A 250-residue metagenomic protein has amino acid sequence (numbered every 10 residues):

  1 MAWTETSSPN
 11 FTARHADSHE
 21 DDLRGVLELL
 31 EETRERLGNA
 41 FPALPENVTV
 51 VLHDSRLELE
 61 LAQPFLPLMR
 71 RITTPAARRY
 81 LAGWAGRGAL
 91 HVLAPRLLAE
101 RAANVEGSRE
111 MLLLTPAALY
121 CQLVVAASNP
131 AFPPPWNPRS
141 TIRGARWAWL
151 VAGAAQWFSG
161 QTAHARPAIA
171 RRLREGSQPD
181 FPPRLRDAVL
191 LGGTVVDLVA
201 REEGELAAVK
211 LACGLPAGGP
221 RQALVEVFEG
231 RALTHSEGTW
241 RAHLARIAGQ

Functional and structural regions predicted by a protein language model:
T4-D22, E100: Acidic/histidine-rich, surface-exposed loop or edge segments in extracytoplasmic proteins
D17-E31, E106-T115, A145, W149 (+4 more regions): Soluble non-cytosolic domains of exported or imported proteins
S18-T74, L113, V124: Zn2+-dependent metallopeptidase catalytic core
R34-F41, L119-Y120, V124-F132, F158-T162 (+4 more regions): Sec/Tat-exported extracytoplasmic proteins
L37-H53, A131-N137, A170, A207-G214: Surface-exposed patches in mature extracellular/periplasmic domains of secreted proteins
A76-A165: Zinc-dependent metallopeptidase catalytic helix centered on the HExxH motif and its immediate flanking segment
P167-D180: Flexible internal linker/loop segments at domain or repeat junctions
Q178-Q250: Pan-zinc metallopeptidase signature
